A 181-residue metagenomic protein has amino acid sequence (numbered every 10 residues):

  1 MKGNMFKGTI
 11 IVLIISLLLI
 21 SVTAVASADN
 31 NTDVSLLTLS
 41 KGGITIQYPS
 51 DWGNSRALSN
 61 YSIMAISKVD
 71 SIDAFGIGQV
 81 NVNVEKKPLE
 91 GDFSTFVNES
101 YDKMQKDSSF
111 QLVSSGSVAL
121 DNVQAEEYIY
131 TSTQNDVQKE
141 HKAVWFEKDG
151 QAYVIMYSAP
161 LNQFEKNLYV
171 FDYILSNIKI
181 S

Functional and structural regions predicted by a protein language model:
M1-D29: Secretory targeting signatures
G3, P49, D107: Acidic-histidine catalytic/liganding microenvironments
D29-S62: N-terminal "mature-domain start" segment
T38, T45-Q47, G53, N83 (+3 more regions): Generic structural detector for well-ordered beta-strands
G43, K87-T95, L161-Y169: Soluble non-cytosolic domains of exported or imported proteins
I46-P49, I63, S94-Y101, L168-L175: Extracytoplasmic/secreted envelope proteins and their assembly/folding machinery, especially bacterial periplasmic
S50-G53, Y153-S181: Surface-exposed amphipathic alpha-helical segments
A57-E147, A152-V154: Conserved polar/disulfide-associated segments of primarily extracytoplasmic proteins
